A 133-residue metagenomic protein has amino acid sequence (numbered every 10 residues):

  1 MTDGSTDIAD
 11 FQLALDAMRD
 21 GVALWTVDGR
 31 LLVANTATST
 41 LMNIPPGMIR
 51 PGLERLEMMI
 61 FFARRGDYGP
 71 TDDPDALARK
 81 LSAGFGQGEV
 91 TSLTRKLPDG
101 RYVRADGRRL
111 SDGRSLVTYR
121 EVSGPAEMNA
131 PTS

Functional and structural regions predicted by a protein language model:
M1-S5, R109-S133: Sensory coupling linkers of modular signal transduction proteins
T2-L41, S133: Sensory modules in modular signal-transduction proteins
L15-R19, G100, T118: Catalytic cores of nucleotide-enabled group-transfer and carboxylate-activating enzymes in metabolic and assembly-line
D16, K96, R108-R109: Well-ordered beta-strand positions
A23-G86: PAS-family sensory domains
R79-R104, G113: Per-ARNT-Sim (PAS) sensory domains and their PAS-associated C-terminal
